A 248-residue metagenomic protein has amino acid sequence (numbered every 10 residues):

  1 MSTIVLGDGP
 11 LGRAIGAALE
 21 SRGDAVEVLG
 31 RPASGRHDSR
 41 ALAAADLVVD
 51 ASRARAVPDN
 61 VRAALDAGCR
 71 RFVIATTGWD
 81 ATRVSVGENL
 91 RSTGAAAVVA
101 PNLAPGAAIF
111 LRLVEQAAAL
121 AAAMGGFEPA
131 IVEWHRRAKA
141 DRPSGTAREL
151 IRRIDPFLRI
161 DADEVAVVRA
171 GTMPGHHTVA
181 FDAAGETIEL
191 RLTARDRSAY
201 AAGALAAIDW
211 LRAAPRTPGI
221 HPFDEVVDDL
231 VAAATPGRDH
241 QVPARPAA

Functional and structural regions predicted by a protein language model:
S2-L6, P10-L42, R55, G125-A247: C-terminal substrate-binding/catalytic lobe of Rossmann-fold NAD(P)-dependent oxidoreductases
G7, V49-S52, I74-T76, P101 (+1 more regions): Small/polar loops that bind or transfer phosphate-bearing groups
A41-P58, V73-I74: Rossmann-like NAD(P)-binding element
R55, D59-A63, A75-A100, A108-A119: Rossmann-fold NAD(P)-binding glycine/threonine-rich loop
L65-D66, R91, A122, D209: Residue-level signal for alpha-helix termini/capping positions
T93-A147: Rossmann-fold dinucleotide-binding core
